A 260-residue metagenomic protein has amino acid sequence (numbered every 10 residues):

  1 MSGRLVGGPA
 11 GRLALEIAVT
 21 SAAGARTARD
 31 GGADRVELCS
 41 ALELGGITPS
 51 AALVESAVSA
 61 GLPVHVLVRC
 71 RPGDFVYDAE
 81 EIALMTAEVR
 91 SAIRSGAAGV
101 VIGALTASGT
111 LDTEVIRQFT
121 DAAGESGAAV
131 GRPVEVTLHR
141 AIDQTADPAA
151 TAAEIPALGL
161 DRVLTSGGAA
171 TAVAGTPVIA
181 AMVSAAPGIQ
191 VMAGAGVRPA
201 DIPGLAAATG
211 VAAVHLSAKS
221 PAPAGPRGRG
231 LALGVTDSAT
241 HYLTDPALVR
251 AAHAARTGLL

Functional and structural regions predicted by a protein language model:
M1-A18, A22, V58-S59, L260: N-terminal amphipathic alpha-helix/helix-capping segment at the start of soluble metabolic enzymes
G3, A23, L42-H65, A79-L84 (+7 more regions): Active-site-adjacent beta->alpha loops and helix N-cap segments on the catalytic face of soluble alpha/beta enzymes
G11-L13, T27-D34: A short, Lys/Arg-enriched amphipathic alpha-helix followed by its capping loop at the start of a domain
L13-V19, V36-L38, V64-V68, V100-I102 (+4 more regions): Hydrophobic faces of well-ordered beta-strands that scaffold small-molecule active sites in alpha/beta enzyme cores
T20-G31, G73-S91, D143-L158, I179-A193 (+1 more regions): Catalytic cores of alpha/beta
G32, G61, G96, G131-P133 (+2 more regions): Glycine-centered short loops/turns at secondary-structure junctions
R35-I47, S91-S108, L160-G175, R198 (+3 more regions): Glycine-rich phosphate-binding active-site loops on the catalytic face of alpha/beta enzymes
P72, A186-L260: C-terminal alpha-helical cap/extension of soluble enzyme domains
